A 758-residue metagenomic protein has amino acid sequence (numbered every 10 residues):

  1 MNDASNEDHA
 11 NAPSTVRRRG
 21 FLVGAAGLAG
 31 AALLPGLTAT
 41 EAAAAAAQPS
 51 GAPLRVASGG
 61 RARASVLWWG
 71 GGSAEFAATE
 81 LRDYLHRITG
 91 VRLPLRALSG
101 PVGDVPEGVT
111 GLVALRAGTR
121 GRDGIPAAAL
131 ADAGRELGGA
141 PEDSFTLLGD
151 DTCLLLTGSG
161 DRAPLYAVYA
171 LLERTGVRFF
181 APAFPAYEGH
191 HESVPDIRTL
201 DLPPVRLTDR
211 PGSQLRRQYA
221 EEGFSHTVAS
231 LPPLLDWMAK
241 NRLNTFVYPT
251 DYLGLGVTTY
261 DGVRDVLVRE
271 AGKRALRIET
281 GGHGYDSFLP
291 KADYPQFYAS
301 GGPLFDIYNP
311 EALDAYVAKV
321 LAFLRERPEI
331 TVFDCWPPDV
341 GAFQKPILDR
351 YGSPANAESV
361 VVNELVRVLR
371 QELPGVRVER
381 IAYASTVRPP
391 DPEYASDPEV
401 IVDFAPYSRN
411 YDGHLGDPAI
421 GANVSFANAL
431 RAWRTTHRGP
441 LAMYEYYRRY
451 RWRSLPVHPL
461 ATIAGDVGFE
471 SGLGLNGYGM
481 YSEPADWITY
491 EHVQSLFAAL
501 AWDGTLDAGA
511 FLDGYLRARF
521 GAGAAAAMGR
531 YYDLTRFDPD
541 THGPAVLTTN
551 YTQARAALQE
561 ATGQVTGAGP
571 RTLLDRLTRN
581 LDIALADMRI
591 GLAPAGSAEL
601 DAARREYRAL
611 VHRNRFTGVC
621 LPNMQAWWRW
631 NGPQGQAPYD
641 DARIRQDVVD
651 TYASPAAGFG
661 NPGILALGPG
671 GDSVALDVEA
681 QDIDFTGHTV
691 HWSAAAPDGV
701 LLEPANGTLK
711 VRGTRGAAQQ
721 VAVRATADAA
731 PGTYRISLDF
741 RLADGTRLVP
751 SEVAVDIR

Functional and structural regions predicted by a protein language model:
M1-V16, A29-A32, A43: N-terminal secretory signal peptides
D3, F21-V23, A29, L33-P35 (+2 more regions): Acidic, contiguous N-terminal accessory segments
A39-A47: Sec-dependent signal peptide cleavage junction
A77-E80, Y84, L137-E329, F343-A357 (+3 more regions): Feature activates predominantly on carbohydrate-active enzymes
V105, K291-F297, P390-S396: Short glycine-biased active-site loop of nucleotidyltransferases that positions the nucleotide triphosphate and helps
L207, D314, R325, D349-N661: Substrate-binding groove of N-acetylhexosamine-processing glycoside hydrolases
D641-R758: Long beta-sheet-rich domains in secretory-pathway and surface-associated proteins
